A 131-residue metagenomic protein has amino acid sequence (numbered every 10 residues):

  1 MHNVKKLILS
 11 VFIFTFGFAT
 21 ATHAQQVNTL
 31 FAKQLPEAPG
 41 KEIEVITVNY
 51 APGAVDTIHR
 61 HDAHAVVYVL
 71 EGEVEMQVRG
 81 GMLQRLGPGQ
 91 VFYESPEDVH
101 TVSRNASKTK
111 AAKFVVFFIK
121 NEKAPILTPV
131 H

Functional and structural regions predicted by a protein language model:
M1-S10: Bacterial N-terminal signal peptides that target proteins for export
F18-A24: Sec/Tat signal peptide C-region and signal peptidase I cleavage site
Q26-I58: A short glycine-rich, His/Asp/Glu-containing loop-to-beta-strand
L35-G40, Y50, G80-E97: Short acidic-glycine-tyrosine-enriched beta hairpin
I58, M76-Q77, E94, H100-S107: Short beta-strand His + acidic residue motifs that chelate non-heme Fe in jelly-roll/DSBH and cupin folds
R60, Y68, R85, S107-A111: Extracellular/periplasmic catalytic domains that process cell-envelope and extracellular macromolecules
H64-M76: Short, conserved beta-strand element in jelly-roll/cupin
D98-K123: Ligand-binding loop in jelly-roll beta-barrel domains
